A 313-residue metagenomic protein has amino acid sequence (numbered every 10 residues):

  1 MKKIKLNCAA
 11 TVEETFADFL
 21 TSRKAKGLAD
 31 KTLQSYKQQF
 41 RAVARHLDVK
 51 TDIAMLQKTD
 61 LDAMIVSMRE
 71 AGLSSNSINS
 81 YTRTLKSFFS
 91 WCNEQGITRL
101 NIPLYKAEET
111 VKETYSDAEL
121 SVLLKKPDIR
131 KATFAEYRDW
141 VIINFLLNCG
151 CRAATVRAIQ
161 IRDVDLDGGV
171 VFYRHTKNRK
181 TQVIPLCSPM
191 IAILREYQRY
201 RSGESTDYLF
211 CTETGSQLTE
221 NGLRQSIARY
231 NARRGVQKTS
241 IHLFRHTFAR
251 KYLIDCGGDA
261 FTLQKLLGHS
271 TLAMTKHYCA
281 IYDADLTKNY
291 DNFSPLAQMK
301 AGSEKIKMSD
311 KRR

Functional and structural regions predicted by a protein language model:
M1-R313: Conserved catalytic core of the tyrosine transesterase superfamily
